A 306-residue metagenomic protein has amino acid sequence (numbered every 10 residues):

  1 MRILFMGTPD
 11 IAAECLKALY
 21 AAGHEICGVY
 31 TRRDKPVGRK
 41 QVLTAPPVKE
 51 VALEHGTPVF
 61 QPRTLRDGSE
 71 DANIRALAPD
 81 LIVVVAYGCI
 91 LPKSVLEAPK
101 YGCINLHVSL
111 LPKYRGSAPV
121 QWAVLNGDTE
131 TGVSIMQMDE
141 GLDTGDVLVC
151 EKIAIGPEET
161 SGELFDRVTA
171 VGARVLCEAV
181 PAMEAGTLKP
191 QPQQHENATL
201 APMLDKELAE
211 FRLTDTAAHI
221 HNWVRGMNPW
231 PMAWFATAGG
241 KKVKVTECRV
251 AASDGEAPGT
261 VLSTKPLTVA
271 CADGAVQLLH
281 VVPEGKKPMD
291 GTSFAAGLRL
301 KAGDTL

Functional and structural regions predicted by a protein language model:
M1-R39: N-terminal Rossmann-like dinucleotide-binding module
R2-L4, E25-Y30, H55-L77, I82 (+1 more regions): Internal alpha/beta domain cores that form substrate/cofactor-binding pockets in large enzymes and binding proteins
G7, V29, A52, I82 (+7 more regions): A residue-level signal for conserved active-site and pocket-lining positions in enzyme catalytic cores
A13, V42-A45, D67-D71, S117: Structural motif corresponding to alpha-helix initiation and N-cap regions
A22, R32, L81-L200: Donor/substrate-binding cores of folate-linked one-carbon enzymes
K35-H55: N-terminal beta-loop-helix "entrance" segment that forms/cooperates in small-molecule cofactor or anionic ligand
E178-T237: Active-site-lining helix/loop region of Rossmann-like oxidoreductase modules
L213-L306: An anion-binding loop in the catalytic cleft
